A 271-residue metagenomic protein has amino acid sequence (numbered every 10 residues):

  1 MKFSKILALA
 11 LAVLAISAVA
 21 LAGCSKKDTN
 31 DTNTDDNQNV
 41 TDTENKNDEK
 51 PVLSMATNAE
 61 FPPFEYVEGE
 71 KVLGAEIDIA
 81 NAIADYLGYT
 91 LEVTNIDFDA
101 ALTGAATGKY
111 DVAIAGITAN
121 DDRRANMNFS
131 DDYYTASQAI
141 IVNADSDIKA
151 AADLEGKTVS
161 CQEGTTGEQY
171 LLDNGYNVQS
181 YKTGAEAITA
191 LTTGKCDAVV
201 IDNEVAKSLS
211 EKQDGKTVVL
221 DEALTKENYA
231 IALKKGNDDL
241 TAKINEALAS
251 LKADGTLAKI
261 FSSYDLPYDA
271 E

Functional and structural regions predicted by a protein language model:
K2-K27: Sec-dependent N-terminal signal peptides of Gram-positive bacterial secreted proteins and lipoproteins
A20-T43: Bacterial lipoprotein signal-peptidase II cleavage site
E49-G116: Extracytoplasmic small-molecule ligand-binding "clamshell" domains of the periplasmic binding protein/Venus flytrap
A59, T135-V142, K207-A249, P267-E271: Periplasmic-binding protein-like
I77-Y86, E163-T165, A230-D269: Extended ligand-binding regions for polar small-molecule ligands
G88-T90, A106-A115, T192-V205, G215-K216: Alpha-to-beta junction loops
E92-G104, S146, E163-T165, Q179-T193 (+1 more regions): Short helix-initiation/N-cap motifs at beta->coil->alpha
V142-V159: Flexible hinge/capping segments at coil-to-helix
